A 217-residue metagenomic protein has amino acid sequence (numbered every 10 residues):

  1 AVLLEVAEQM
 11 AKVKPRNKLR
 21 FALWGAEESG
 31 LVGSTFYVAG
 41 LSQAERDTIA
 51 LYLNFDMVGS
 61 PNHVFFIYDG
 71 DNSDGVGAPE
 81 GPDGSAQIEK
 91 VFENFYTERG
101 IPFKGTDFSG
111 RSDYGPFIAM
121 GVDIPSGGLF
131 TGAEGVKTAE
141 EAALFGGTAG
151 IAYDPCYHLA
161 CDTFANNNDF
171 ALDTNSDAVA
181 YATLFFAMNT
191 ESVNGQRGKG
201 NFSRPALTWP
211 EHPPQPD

Functional and structural regions predicted by a protein language model:
A1, A86, K90, S112-G115 (+1 more regions): A structural signal for well-ordered alpha-helical segments within the folded catalytic domains of diverse enzymes
A1-L31, V179: Alpha-helical metal-binding/catalytic segments enriched in His/Glu/Asp
L4-A7, T35-V38, E93, S176 (+1 more regions): Predominant activation on well-ordered alpha-helical scaffold segments within soluble catalytic domains
E8, K12, N17, E134-E211: His/Asp/Glu-rich mid-to-C-terminal helical/loop segments that flank catalytic regions of hydrolases
K14, W24-E140, G146-T148, Y153: Metal-dependent peptidase/peptidase-like ectodomains
L19, D74, R99, A160-C161: Generic, low-specificity signal for short hydrophobic/alpha-helical stretches with a mild N-terminal bias, encompassing
P214-D217: Short, solvent-exposed mixed-charge patches
